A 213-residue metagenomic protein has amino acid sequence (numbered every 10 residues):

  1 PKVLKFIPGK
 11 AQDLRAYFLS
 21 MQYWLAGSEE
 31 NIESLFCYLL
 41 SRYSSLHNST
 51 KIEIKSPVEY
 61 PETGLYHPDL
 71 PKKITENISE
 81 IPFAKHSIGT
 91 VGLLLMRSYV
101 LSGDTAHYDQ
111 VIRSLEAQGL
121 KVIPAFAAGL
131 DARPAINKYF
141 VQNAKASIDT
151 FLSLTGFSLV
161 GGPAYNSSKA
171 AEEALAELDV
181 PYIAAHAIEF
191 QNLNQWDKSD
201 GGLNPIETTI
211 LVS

Functional and structural regions predicted by a protein language model:
P1-S213: An N-terminal assembly and electron-transfer interface module characteristic of large anaerobic redox and radical
